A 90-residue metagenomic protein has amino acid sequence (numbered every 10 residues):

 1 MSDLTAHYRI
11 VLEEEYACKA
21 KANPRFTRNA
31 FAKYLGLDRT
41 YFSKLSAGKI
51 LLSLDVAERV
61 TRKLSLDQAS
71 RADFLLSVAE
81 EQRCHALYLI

Functional and structural regions predicted by a protein language model:
M1-P24: A short, Lys/Arg-rich alpha-helix, primarily the initiator
M1-S2, V56-E58, K63-I90: Short amphipathic recognition helices of helix-turn-helix/homeodomain-type DNA-binding modules
V11, Y41, D55-R59: A general alpha-helix detector
E15, L45, F74: Residues in the recognition helix of alpha-helical DNA-binding motifs
N23-R25, G48-T61: Short, basic-rich loop-to-helix N-cap that marks the start of a DNA-contacting helix
N23-S43: Short alpha-helical DNA-recognition segment
